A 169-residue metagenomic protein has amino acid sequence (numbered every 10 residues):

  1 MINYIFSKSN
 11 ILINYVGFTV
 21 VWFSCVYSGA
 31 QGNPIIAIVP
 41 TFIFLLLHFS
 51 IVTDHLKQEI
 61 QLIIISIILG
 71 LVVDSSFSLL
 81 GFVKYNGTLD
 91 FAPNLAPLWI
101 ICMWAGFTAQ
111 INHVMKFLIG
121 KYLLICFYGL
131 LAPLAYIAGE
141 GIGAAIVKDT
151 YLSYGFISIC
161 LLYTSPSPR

Functional and structural regions predicted by a protein language model:
M1-Y15: N-terminal membrane topogenic signal
L12, V16-S24, I60-S76, L80 (+7 more regions): Hydrophobic, lipid-facing residues on alpha-helical transmembrane segments of integral membrane proteins
S24-N33, S50-T53: Short, hydrophobic transmembrane alpha-helix segments
Q31-P40, Q58-E59: Short, aromatic-rich membrane-interface segments at the entry and exit of alpha-helical transmembrane domains
S50-Q61, K116-G120: Membrane-interface helix-boundary motifs at transmembrane edges
S75-P93: Membrane-helix boundary elements
D149-L162: Membrane-interface transmembrane-helix boundary segments in multi-pass integral membrane proteins
Y163-R169: Conserved small/polar residues in nucleotide/adenosyl-binding loops
